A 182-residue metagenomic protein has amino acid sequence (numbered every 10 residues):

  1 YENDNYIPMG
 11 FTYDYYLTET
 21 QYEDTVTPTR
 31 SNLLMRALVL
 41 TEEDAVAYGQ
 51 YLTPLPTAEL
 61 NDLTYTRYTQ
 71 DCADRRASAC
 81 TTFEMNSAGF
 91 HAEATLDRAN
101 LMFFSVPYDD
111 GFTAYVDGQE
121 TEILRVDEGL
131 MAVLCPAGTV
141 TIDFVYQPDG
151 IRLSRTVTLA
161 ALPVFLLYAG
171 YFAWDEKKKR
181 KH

Functional and structural regions predicted by a protein language model:
Y1, D44-H182: Active-site-proximal, structured, solvent-exposed surfaces of multi-pass membrane proteins that position macromolecular
E2-Q70: Catalytic cores of secreted or luminal carbohydrate-active enzymes
